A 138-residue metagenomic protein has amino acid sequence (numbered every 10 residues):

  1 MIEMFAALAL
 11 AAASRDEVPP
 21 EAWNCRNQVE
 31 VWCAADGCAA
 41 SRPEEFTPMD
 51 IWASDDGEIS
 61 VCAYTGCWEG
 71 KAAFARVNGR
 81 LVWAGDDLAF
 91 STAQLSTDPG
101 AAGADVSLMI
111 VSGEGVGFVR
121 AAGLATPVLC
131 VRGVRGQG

Functional and structural regions predicted by a protein language model:
I2-R15: Hydrophobic h-region of N-terminal signal peptides that target proteins for export in Gram-negative bacteria
P19-I59, Q94-T97: Short, solvent-exposed loop/hinge segments that bridge or flank secondary-structure elements
W23, N27, G115-G117, V128: One face of beta-strands
V29-W32, C62-E69, R120-T126: Short, solvent-exposed aromatic-acidic interface loops
V31, A39, P43-E45, T65-W68 (+2 more regions): Secreted/processed peptides and extracellular or luminal domains of membrane proteins
P43, R120-G138: Edge beta-strand at a domain terminus
G57-G100: Contiguous, well-ordered beta-strand patches that form the walls/edges of small beta-barrel/beta-sandwich domains
G103-V119: Low-complexity, intrinsically disordered Gly/Pro/Thr-rich segments
